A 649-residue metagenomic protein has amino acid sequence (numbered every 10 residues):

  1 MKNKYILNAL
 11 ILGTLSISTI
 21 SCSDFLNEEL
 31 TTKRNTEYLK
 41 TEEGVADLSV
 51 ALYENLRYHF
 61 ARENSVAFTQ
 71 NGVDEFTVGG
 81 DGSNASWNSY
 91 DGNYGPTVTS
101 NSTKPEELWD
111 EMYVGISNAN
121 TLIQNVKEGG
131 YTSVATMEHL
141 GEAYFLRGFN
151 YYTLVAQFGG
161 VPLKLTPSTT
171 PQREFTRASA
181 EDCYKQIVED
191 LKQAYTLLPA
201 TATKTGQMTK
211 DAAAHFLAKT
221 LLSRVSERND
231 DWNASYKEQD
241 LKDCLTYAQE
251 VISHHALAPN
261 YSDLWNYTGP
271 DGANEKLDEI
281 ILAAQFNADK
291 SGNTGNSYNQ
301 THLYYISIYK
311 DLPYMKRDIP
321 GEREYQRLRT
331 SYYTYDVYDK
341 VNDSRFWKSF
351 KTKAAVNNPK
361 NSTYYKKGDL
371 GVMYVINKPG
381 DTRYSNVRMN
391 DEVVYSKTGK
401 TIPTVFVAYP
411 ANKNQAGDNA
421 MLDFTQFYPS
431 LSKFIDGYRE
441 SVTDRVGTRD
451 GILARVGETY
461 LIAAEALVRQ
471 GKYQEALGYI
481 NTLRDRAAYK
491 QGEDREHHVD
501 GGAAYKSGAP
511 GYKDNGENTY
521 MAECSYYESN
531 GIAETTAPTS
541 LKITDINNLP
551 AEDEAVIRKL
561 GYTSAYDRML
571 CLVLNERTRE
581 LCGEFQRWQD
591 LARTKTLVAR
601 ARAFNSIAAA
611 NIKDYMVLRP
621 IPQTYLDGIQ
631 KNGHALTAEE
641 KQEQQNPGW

Functional and structural regions predicted by a protein language model:
K2, L10, S21-D81, N88 (+6 more regions): Acidic, glycine-rich segments characteristic of secretory precursors and extracytoplasmic regions
S21-C22, G82, G95-T99, M112-Y113 (+8 more regions): Long, intrinsically disordered, low-complexity segments
S23-N84, L222-P403: An aromatic- and glycine-enriched ligand-binding surface/loop that stacks and positions planar moieties
E42-F60, N64, G82-F158, Q172-K185 (+2 more regions): Conserved, well-structured interaction surfaces
V155-A156, G160-P162, A202, T220-W232 (+1 more regions): Short coil/turn linking the two alpha-helices of tandem helical-hairpin repeats
T352-A488: C-terminal substrate/ligand-recognition segments
